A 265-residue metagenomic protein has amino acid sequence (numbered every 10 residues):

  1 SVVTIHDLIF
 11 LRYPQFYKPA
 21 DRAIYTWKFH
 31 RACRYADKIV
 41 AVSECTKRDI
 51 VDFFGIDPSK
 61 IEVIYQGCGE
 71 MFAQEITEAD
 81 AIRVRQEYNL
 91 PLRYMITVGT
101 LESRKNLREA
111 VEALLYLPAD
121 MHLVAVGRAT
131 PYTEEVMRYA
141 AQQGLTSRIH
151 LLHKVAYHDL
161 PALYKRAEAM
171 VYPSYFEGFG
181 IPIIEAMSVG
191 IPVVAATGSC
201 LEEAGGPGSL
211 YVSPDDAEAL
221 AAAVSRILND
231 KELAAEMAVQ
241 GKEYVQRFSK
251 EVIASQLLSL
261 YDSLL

Functional and structural regions predicted by a protein language model:
S1-L265: Carbohydrate transferase catalytic cores enriched for Leloir-type hexosyltransferases
